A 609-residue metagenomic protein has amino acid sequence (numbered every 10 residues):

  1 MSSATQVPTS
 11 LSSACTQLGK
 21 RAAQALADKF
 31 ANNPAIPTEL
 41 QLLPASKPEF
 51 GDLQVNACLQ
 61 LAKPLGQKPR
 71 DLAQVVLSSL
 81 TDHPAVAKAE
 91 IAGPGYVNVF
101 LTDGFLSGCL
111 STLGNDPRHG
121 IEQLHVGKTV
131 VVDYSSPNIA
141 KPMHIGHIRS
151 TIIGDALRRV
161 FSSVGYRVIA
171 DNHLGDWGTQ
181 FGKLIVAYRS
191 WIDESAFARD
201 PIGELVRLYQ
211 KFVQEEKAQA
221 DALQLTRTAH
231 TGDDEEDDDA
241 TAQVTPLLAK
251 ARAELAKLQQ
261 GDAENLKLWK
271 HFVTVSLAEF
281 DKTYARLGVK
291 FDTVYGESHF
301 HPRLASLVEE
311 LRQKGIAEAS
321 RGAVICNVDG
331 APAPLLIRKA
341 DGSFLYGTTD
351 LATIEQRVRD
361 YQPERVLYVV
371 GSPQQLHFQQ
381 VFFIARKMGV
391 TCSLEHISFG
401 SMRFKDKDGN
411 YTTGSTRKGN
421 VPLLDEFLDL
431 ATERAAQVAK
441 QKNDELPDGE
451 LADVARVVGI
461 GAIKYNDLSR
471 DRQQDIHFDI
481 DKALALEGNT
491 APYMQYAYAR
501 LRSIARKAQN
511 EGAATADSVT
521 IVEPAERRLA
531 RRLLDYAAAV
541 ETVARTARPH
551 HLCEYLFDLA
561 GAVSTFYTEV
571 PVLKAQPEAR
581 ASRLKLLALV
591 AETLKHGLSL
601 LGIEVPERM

Functional and structural regions predicted by a protein language model:
S2-S107, H119, L124-M609: Non-catalytic interaction-recognition regions
G108-L113: Short, charged, solvent-exposed linker or helix-capping segments at domain edges/interfaces that act as flexible hinges
